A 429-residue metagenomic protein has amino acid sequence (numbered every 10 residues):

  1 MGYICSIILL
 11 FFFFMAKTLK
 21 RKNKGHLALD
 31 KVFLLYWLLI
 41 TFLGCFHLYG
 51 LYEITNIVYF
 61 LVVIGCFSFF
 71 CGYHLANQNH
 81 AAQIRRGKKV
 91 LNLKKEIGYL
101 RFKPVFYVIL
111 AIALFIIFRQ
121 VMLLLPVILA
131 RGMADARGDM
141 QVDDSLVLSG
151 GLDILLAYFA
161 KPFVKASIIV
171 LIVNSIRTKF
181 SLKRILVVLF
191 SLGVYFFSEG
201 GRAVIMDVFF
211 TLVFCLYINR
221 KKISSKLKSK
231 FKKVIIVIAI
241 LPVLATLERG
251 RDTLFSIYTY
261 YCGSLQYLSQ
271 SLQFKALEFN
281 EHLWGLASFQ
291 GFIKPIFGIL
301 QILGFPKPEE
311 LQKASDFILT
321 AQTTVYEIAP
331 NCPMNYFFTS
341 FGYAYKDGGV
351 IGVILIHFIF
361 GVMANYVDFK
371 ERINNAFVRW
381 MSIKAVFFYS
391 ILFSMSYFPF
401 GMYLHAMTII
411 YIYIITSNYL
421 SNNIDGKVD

Functional and structural regions predicted by a protein language model:
M1-Y99, I185-L192, V208-T253, F400-D429: N-terminal "leader" segments that precede or initiate the main folded domain
I4-I8, I109-F118, L156-S167, M334 (+1 more regions): Hydrophobic alpha-helical transmembrane segments
F11-L19, V164-R177, L355-K370: Hydrophobic, aromatic-rich transmembrane alpha-helices and their immediate juxtamembrane boundary segments
N23-A28, V170-L186, F369-M381: Membrane-interface helix-loop-helix junctions at transmembrane boundaries of multi-pass membrane enzymes, predominantly
I40-L43, A166-L171, V187-V194, T211 (+3 more regions): Hydrophobic, membrane-inserted alpha-helices
A81-T253, Q322-T324, K427-D429: Membrane-embedded catalytic interface detector for glycan/lipid assembly enzymes
A136-I154, V243-F360: Small-residue-enriched transmembrane helix-hairpin modules in multi-pass membrane proteins
P333-D429: Hydrophobic alpha-helical segments
